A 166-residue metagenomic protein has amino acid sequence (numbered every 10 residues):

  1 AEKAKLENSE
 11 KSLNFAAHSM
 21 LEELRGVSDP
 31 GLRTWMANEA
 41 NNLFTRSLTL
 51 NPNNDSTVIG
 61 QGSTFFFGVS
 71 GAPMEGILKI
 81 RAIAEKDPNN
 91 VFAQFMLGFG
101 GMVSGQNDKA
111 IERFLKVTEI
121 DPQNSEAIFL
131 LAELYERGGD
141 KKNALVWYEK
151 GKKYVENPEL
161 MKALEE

Functional and structural regions predicted by a protein language model:
A1, L32-L43, G68-A82, V103-K116 (+1 more regions): Structural signature of tandem alpha-helical TPR/SEL1-like repeats, specifically the intra-repeat loop/turn
L6-E7, L50-N51, E85-D87, E119-D121 (+1 more regions): Structural marker of alpha-solenoid helical repeat scaffolds
E7-V27, P52-F67: Amphipathic alpha-helical repeat scaffolds of TPR domains
S12-L13, T57, A93-Q94, A127 (+1 more regions): TPR alpha-solenoid repeat register
F15, S19, G60-Q61, M96 (+2 more regions): Canonical tetratricopeptide repeat
A40, D55-S56, P88-A93, Q123-E126: Generic helix N-cap/helix-start motif at coil->alpha-helix transitions
G62-F66, F95-G100: Alpha-helical solenoid scaffolds in eukaryotic macromolecular assemblies
V91, D108, S125, L131-E166: Terminal, low-structured helical/coil segments at or just beyond the last alpha-helical repeat
